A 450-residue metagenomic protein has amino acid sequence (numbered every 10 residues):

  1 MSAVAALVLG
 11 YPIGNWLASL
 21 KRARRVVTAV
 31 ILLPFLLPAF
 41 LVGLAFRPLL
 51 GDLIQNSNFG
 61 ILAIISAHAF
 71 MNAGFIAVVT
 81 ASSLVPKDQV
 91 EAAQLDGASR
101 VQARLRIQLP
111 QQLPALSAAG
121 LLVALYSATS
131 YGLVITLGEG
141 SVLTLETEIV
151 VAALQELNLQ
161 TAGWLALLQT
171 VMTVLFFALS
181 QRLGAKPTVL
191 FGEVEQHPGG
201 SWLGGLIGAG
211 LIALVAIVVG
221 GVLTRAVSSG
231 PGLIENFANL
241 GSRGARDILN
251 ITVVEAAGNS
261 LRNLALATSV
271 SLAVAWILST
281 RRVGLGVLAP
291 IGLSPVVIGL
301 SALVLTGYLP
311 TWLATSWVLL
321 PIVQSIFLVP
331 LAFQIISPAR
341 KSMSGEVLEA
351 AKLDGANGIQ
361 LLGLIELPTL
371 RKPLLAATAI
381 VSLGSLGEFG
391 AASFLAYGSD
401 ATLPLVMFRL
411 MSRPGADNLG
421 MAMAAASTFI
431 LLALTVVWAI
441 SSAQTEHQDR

Functional and structural regions predicted by a protein language model:
M1-W16, H68-A69, L165, Q169-L183 (+2 more regions): Transmembrane alpha-helix signature in integral membrane proteins
V4, L33, S66-P86, V101-T129 (+7 more regions): Transmembrane alpha-helices
V8-N15, A63-Q89, A128-G132, G220-V227 (+6 more regions): Membrane-embedded alpha-helices of multi-pass transport/permease systems
P12-F46, V90, R104, P114 (+4 more regions): Cytoplasmic-entry segments and transmembrane alpha-helices of multi-pass inner-membrane transporters
I13, R22, G74, A81-Q94 (+7 more regions): C-terminal transmembrane helix and the adjacent membrane-cytosol boundary/short C-terminal tail of inner/organellar
A23-V26, F40-N72, V101-Q102, V134-S141 (+5 more regions): Membrane-interfacial helix termini and adjacent extracytoplasmic/periplasmic loops of multi-pass transporters
V134-V174, A178, G200, A226-I251 (+2 more regions): Interhelical loop and adjacent transmembrane-helix boundary motif in polytopic membrane transport permeases
L223-T315, Q324, L331-I335, A339 (+3 more regions): Juxtamembrane segments of multi-pass membrane proteins
